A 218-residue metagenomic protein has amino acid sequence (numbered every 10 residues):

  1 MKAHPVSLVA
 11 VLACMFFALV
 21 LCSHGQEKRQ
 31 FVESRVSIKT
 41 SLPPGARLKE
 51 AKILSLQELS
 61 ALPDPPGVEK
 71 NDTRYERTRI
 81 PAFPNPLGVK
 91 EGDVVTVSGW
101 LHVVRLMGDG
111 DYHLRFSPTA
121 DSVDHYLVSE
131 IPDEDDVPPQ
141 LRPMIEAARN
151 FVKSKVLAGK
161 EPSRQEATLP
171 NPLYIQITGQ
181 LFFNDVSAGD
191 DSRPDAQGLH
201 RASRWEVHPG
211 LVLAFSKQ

Functional and structural regions predicted by a protein language model:
M1-A10: Bacterial N-terminal signal peptides that target proteins for export
V9-V20: Bacterial N-terminal signal peptides
L19-E27: Bacterial Sec-dependent signal peptides at the C-terminal "C-region" and cleavage site
Q26-Q218: OB-fold and OB-like single-stranded nucleic-acid-recognition modules and their adjacent interaction interfaces
